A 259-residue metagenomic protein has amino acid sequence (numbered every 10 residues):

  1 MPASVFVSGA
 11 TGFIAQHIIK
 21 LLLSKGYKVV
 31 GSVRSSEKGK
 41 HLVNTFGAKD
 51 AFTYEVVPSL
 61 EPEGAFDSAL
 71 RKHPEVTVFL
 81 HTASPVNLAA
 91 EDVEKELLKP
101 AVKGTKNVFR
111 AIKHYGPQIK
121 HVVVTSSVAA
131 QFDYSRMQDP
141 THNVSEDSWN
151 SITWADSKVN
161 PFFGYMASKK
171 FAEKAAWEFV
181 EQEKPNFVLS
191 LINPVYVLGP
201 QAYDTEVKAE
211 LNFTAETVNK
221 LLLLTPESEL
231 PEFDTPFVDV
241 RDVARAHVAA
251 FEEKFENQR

Functional and structural regions predicted by a protein language model:
P2-S32: N-terminal Rossmann NAD(P)H-binding glycine-rich loop of SDR-like oxidoreductase domains
S36-H41, G47-K103, K113: NAD(P)H-binding glycine-rich loop region in Rossmannoid oxidoreductase-like domains and their noncatalytic homologs
H81, E91, E96, P100-F162: Conserved Rossmann-fold NAD(P)-dependent oxidoreductase catalytic core, especially the SDR/UDP-sugar
I152-L189: Active-site Tyr-X1-5-Lys
F162-G164, P200-E210, E229-R241: Glycine-rich "substrate-gating" loop/helix at the edge of Rossmann-like oxidoreductase active sites
E183-N186, G199-A215, A249-R259: Glycine/proline-rich active-site loop of Rossmann-fold NAD(P)-dependent oxidoreductases
V218-Q258: Alpha-helical substrate-binding/gating segment
